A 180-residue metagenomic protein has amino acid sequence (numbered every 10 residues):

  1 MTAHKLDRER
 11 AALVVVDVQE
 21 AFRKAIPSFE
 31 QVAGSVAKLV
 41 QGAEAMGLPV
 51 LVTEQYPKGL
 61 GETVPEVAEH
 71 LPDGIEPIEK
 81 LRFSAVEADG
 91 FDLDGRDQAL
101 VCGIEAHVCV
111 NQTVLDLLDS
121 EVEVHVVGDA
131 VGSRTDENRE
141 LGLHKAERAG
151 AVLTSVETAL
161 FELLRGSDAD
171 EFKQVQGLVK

Functional and structural regions predicted by a protein language model:
T2-A11, M46, K58-K180: Active-site-adjacent betaalpha module
R8-A11, A25-Y56: A short alpha/beta connector and helix-capping loop motif
A12-V18: N-terminal nucleotide-binding beta1-loop-alpha1 segment
V18, V52-Q55, G128: A cross-domain feature marking catalytic cores of carbohydrate-active enzymes and several ubiquitous metabolic/repair
Q19-R23: A short, flexible beta-alpha/helix-coil linker loop
